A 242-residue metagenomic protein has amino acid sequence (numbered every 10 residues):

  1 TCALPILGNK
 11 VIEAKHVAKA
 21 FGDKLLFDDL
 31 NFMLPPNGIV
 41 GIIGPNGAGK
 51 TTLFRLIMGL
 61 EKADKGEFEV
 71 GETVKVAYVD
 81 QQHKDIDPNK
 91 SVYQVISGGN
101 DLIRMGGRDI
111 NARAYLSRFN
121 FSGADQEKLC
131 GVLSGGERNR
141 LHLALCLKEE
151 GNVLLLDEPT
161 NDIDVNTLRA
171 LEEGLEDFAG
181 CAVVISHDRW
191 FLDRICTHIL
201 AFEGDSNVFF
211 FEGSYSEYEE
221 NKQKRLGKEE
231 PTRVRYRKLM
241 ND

Functional and structural regions predicted by a protein language model:
C2-L4: Short, small-residue-biased leader/transition segments that mark boundaries at the very start of proteins
I6-D242: ABC ATP-binding cassette signature C-motif
